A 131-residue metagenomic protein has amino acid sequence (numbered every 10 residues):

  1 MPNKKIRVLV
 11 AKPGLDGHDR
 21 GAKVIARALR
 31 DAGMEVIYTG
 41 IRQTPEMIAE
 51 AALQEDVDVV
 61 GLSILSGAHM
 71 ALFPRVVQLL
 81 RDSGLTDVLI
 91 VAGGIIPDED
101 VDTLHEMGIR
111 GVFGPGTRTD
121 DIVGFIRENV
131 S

Functional and structural regions predicted by a protein language model:
M1-K5, L85: Short, flexible coil/linker segments at domain boundaries that flank nucleotide/cofactor-interacting
A11-L15: N-terminal pre-triad scaffold of radical SAM enzymes
A22-R127: Cofactor-cradling patches in redox/metallo enzymes
N129-S131: Acidic, glycine-rich flexible loop/linker segments
